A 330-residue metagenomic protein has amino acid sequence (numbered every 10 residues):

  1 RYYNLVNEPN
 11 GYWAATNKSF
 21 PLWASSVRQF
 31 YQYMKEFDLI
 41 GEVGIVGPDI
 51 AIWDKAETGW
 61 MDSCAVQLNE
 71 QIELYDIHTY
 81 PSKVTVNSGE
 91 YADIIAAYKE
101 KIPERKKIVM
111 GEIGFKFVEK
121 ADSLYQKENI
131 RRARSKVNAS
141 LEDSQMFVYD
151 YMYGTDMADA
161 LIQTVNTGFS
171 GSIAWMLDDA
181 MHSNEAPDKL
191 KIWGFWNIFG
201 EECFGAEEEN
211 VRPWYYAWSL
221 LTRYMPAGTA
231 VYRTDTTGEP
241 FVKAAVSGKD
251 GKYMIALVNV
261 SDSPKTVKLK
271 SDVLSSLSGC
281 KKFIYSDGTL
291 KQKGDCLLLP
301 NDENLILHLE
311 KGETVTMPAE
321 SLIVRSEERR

Functional and structural regions predicted by a protein language model:
R1-I72, T79-A97, K120-Y125: Active-site cleft segment of glycoside hydrolase catalytic domains centered on the general acid/base Glu
R1-L5, G44-G47, E73-I77, K107-E112 (+3 more regions): Structural recognition of the beta-strand scaffold that forms the well-ordered cores of secreted hydrolase catalytic
F30-V43, E70-Q71, E100-R105, A160-S172 (+1 more regions): A structural motif corresponding to the C-terminal end of an alpha-helix and its immediate exit/capping segment
S82-S140, A160: Glycoside hydrolase catalytic-domain groove-lining segments
V118-S219, R223, T229-V242: Aromatic/acidic polysaccharide-binding cleft in carbohydrate-active enzymes
T236-L277, Y285-G288, E320-I323: Carbohydrate-binding surface patches
L274-A319: Acidic, Ser/Thr/Pro-rich beta/coil linker or hinge segments at domain junctions
E328-R330: Conserved small/polar residues in nucleotide/adenosyl-binding loops
